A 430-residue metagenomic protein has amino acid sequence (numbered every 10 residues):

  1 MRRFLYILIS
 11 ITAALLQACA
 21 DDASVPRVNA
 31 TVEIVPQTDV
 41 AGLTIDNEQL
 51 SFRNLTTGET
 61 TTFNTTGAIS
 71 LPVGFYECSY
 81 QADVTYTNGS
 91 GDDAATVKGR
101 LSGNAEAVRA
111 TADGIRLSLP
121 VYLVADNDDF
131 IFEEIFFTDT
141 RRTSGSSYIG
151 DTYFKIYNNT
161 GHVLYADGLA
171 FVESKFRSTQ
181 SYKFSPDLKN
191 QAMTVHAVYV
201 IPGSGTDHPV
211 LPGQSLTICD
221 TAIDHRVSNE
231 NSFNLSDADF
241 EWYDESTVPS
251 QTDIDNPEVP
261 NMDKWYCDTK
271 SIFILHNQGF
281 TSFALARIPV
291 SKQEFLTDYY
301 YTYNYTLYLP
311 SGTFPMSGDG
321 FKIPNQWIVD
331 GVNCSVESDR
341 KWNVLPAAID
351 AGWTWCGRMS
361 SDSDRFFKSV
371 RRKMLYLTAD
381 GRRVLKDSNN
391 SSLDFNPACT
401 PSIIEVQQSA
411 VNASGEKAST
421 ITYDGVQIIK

Functional and structural regions predicted by a protein language model:
M1-E33: Bacterial Sec-dependent N-terminal signal peptides
C19-N29, D39, L43-I45, R53-L55 (+6 more regions): Intrinsically disordered, low-complexity linkers and terminal tails enriched in Ser/Thr/Pro/Gly with interspersed basic
L55-T66: Short, acidic Ser/Thr/Gly-rich low-complexity loop/linker segments typical of extracellular and cell-surface proteins
I69-L71, V124: N-terminal helix-cap/turn-to-beta initiation motif at the start of protein domains
L71-Q81: A short tyrosine-centered beta-strand micro-motif
P72, P209-P212: Residue-level recognition of short, solvent-exposed, well-ordered loop/turn junctions that link secondary-structure
